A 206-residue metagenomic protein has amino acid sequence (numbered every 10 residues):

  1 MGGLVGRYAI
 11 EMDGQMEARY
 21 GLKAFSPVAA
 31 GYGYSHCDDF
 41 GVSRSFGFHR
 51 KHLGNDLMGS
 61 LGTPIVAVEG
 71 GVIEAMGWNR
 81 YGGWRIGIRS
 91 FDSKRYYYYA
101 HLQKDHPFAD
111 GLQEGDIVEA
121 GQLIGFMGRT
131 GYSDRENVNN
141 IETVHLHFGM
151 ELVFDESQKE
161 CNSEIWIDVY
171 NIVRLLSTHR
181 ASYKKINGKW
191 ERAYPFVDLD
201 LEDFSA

Functional and structural regions predicted by a protein language model:
M1-W84, A120, I172-A206: Surface-exposed, glycine-biased beta-strand/turn segments
D56, Y98-H101, F126: Conserved beta-strand positions that form and line the central face of beta-propeller blades
M58, R89-F91, E151: A generic structural motif
G62, W78, K104, Y132 (+1 more regions): Residues that form or immediately flank small-molecule/cofactor binding pockets and catalytic motifs
A67-G111, R135-V144: Zn2+-dependent peptidoglycan hydrolase active-site motif and core
D116-N187: Conserved, short, structured surface segments that act as functional micro-motifs
